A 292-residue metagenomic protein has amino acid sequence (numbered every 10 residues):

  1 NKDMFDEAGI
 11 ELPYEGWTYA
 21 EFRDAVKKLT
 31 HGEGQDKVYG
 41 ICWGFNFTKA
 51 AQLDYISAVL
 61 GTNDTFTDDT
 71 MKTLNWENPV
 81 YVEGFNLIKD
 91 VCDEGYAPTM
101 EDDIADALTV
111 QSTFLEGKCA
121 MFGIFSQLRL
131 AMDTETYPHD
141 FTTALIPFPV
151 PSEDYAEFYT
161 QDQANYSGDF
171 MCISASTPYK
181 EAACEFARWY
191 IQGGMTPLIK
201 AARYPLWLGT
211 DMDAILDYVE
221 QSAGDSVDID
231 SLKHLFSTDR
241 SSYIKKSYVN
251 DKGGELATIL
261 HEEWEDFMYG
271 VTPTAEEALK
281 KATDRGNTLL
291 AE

Functional and structural regions predicted by a protein language model:
M4-P13, E94, S176-A183: Short helix-loop capping/hinge motifs at secondary-structure junctions, enriched in acidic/polar residues
D6, A20-T73: Extracytoplasmic/periplasmic solute-binding protein
W17-R23, M100-E116: Short helix-initiation/N-cap motifs at beta->coil->alpha
A25-K28, T70-D102, F148-P151: Glycine-centered hinge/linker elements that transmit conformational signals in sensory and ligand-binding systems
T30-F47, G193-P205, N287-E292: Bilobed periplasmic-binding protein-like "clamshell/Venus-flytrap" ligand-binding domains
A107, I124-R129: Beta->alpha turn/N-cap motifs
L115-F125: Alpha-to-beta junction loops
L128-H139, S152-E262: C-terminal lobe and pocket-closing loops of periplasmic/extracytoplasmic Venus-flytrap solute-binding proteins
